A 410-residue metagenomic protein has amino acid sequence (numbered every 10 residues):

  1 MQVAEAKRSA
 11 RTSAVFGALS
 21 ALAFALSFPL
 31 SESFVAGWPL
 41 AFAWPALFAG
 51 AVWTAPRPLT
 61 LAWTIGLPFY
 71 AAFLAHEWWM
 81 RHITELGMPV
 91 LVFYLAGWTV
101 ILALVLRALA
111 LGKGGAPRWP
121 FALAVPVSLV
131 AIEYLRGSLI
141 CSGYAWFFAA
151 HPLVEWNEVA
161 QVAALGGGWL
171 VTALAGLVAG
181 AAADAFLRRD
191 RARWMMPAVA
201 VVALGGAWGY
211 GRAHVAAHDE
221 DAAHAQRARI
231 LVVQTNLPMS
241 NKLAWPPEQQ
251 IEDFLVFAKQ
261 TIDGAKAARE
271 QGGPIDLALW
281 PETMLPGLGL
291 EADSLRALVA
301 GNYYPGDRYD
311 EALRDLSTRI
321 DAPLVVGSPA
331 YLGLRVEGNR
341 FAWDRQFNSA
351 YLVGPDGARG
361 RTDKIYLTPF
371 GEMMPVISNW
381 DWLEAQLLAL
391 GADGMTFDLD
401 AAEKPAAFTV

Functional and structural regions predicted by a protein language model:
Q2-D219: Membrane-embedded alpha-helical bundles of multi-pass enzymes that act on lipidic or dolichyl-linked glycan substrates
M80-T84, K113, S138-G166, R340-V410: Active-site catalytic loop in hydrolytic enzyme cores
L91, R107, H151, D184 (+6 more regions): Charged/polar, solvent-exposed surface patches and flexible loops
W98, L102, A124-S128, S142 (+9 more regions): A structural signal for well-ordered alpha-helical scaffolds and beta->alpha junctions
G211-M373, F397, A402-F408: Soluble catalytic regions of membrane-associated enzymes that act on cell-envelope and secretory-pathway components
